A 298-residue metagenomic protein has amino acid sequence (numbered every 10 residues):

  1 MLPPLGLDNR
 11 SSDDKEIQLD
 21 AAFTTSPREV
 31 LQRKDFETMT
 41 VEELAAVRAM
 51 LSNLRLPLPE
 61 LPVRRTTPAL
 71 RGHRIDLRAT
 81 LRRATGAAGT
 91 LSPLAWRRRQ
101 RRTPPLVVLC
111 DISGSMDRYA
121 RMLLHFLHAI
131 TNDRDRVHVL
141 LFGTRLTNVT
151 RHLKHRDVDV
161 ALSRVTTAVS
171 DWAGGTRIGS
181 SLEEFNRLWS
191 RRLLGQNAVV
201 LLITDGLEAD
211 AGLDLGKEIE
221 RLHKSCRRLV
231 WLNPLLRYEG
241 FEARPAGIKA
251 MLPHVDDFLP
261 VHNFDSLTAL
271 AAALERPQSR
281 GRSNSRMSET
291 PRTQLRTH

Functional and structural regions predicted by a protein language model:
M1-T103: Acidic/polar low-complexity segments with low predicted structural confidence
L81, L109-S113, N197-D210, D256: DG-centered beta-turn motif at the end of beta-strands
L81, W96-L124: MIDAS-like acidic motif and immediate structural context at the N-terminus of von Willebrand factor A/I domains
V108, V139-L141, L202, W231: Structural beta-sheet core signal
R118-R121, H125-R177: Metal-dependent catalytic core segments for phosphate chemistry
L153, V160-A198, L236, G240-E242: Von Willebrand factor
D210-L213, A269-L270: Extracytoplasmic/secreted cell-surface and envelope-processing proteins
I219-H298: Von Willebrand factor type A / integrin I
